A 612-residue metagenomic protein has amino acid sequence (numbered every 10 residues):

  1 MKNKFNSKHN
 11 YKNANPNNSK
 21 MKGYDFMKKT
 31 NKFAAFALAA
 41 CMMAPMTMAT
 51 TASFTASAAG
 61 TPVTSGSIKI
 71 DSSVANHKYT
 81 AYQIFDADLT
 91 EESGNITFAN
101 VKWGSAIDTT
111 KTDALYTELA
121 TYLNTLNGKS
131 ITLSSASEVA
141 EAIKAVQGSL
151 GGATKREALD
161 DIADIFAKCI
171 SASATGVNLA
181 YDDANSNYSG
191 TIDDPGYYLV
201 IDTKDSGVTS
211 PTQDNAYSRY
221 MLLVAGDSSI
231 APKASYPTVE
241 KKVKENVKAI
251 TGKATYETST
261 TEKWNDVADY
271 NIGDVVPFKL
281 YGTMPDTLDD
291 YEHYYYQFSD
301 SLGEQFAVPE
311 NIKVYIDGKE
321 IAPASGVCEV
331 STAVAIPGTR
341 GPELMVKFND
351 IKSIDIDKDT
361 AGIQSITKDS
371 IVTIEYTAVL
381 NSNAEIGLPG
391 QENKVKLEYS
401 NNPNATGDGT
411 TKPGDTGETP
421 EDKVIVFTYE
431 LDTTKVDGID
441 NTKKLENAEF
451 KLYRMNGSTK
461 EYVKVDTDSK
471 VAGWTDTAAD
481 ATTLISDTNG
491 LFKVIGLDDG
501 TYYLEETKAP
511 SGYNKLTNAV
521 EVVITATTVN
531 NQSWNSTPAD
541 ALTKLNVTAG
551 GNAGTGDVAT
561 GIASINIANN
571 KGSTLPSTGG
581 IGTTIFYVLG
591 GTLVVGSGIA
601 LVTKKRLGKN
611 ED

Functional and structural regions predicted by a protein language model:
K2-D612: Solvent-exposed loop/turn and edge beta-strand elements of beta-rich ligand-binding domains
